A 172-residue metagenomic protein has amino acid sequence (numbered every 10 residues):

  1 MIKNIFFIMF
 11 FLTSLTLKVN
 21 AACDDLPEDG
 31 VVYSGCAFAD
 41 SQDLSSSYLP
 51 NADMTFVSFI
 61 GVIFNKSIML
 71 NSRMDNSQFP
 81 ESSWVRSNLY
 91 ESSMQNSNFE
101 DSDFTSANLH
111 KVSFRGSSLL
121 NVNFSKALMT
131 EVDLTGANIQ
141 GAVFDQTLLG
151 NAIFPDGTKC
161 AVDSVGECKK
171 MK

Functional and structural regions predicted by a protein language model:
N4-I5, V19: Hydrophobic alpha-helical segments, especially transmembrane helices and their immediate juxtamembrane helical caps
I5-T13: Sec-dependent N-terminal signal peptides
L15-A21: Sec/Tat signal peptide C-region and signal peptidase I cleavage site
A21-K172: Tandem repeat scaffolds
